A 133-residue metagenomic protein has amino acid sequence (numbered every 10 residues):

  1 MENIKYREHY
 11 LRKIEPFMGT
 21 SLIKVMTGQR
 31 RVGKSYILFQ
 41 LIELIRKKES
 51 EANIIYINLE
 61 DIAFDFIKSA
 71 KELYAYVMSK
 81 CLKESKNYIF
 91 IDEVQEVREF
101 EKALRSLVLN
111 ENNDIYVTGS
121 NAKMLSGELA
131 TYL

Functional and structural regions predicted by a protein language model:
M1-L133: Phosphate-binding site recognition
